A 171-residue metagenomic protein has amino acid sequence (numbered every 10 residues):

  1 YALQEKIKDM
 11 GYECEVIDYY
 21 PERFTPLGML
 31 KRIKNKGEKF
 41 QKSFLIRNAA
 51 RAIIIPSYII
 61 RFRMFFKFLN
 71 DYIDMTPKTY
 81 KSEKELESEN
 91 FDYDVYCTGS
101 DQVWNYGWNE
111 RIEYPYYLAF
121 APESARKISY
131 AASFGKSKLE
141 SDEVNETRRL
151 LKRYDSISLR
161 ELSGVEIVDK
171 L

Functional and structural regions predicted by a protein language model:
Y1, E161-L162: Alpha-helix N-cap/helix-start capping motif
L3-Y12, V16-R149: Aromatic- and Gly/Pro-rich donor/ligand-binding loops that form nucleotide- or phosphate-bearing donor binding pockets
K8, D155, D169: Hydrophobic/aromatic-lined pockets within catalytic cores
V103, S163-G164: Alpha-helix capping/helix-boundary segments
Y154-E161: A short beta-strand/loop micro-motif in the catalytic core of glycosyltransferases that engages the nucleotide-sugar
V165-L171: Helix-loop-beta element that forms the nucleotide-linked donor phosphate-binding surface in glycosyltransferases
